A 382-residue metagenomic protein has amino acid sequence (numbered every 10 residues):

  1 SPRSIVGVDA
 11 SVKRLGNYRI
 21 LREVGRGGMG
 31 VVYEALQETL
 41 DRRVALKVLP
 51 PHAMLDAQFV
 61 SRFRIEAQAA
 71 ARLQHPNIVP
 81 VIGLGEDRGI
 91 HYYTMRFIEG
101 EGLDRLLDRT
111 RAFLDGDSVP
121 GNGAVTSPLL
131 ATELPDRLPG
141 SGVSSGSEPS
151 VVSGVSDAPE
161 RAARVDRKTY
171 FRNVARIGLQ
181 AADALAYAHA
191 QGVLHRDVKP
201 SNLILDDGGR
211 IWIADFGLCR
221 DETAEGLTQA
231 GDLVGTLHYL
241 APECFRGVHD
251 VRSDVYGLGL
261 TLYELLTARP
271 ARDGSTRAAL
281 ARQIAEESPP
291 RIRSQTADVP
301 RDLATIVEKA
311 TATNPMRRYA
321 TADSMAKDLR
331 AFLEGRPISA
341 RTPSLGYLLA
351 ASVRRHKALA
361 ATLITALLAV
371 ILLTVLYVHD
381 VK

Functional and structural regions predicted by a protein language model:
S1-R22, L107-R172, G274, L329-F332: Short N-terminal regulatory/linker segments that flank and modulate the kinase catalytic core
R19-R22, Y33-L36, S61-A71, V79-G85 (+7 more regions): C-terminal lobe helix-coil module of Hanks-type protein kinase domains
L36-V44: Conserved N-lobe loop of protein kinases adjacent to the ATP-binding glycine-rich P-loop
R42, I90-H91, R277: Residues on conserved beta-strands of the protein kinase catalytic domain
K47-P50: Conserved beta3-strand ATP-binding lysine motif
I211, A224-V234: Regulatory activation segment
A351-K382: Alpha-helical transmembrane signal-anchor helices
